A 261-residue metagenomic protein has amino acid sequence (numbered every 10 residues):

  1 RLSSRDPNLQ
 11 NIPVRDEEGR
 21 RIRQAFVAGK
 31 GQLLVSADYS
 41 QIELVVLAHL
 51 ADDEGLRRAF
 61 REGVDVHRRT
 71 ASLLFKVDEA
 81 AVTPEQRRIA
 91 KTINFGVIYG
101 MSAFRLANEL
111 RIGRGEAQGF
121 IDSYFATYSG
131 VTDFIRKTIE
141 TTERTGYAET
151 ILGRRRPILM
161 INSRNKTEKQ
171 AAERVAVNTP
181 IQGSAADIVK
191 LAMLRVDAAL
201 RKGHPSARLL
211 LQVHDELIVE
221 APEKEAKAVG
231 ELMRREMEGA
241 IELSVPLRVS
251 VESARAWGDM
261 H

Functional and structural regions predicted by a protein language model:
R1-H261: Conserved catalytic core of nucleotide polymerization and phosphodiester-bond processing enzymes
